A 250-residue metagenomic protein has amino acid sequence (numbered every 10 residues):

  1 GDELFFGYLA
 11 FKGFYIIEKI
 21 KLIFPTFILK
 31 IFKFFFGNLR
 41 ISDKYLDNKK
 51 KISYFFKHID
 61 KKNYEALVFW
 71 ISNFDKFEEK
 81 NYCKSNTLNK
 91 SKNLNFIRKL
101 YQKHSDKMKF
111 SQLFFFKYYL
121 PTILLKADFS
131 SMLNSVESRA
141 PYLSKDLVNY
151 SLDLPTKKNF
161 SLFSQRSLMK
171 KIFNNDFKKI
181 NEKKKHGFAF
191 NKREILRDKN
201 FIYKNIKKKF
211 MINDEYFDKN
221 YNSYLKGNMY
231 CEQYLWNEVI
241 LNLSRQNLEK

Functional and structural regions predicted by a protein language model:
G1-D43, L124, D128-L147: Active-site adenylate/phosphate-handling loop in enzymes that bind or generate adenylated species
D43-K250: Adenosyl-5′-phosphate
